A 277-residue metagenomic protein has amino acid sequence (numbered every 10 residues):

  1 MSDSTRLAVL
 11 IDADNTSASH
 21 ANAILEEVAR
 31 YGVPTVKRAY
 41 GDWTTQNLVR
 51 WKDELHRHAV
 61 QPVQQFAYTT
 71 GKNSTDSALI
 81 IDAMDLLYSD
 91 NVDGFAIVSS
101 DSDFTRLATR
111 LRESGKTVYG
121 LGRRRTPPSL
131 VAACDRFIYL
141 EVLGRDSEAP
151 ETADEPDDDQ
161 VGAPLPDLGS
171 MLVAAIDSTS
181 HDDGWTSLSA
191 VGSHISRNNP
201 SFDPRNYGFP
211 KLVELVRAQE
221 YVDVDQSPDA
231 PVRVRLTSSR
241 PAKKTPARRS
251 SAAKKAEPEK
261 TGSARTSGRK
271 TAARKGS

Functional and structural regions predicted by a protein language model:
M1-Y88, T117: Domain-level signal for Mg2+-assisted phosphodiester chemistry and nucleotide/NA-binding surfaces in nucleic-acid
A13, A18, K37, T105-T109 (+2 more regions): P-loop/Walker A NTP-binding module and the surrounding RecA-like catalytic core of P-loop NTPases
D82-S99, D103-T117: Exposed acidic/Ser/Thr-rich ligand/metal-binding surfaces
L121-V161: Long, low-complexity, charged/polar intrinsically disordered regions in eukaryotic proteins
G144-V161, P166, L236-S277: Intrinsically disordered, polybasic Lys/Arg-rich low-complexity tracts
A163-A190, R217: Positively charged, polyanion-binding regions of nucleic-acid-associated proteins
S187-D229: Charge-enriched amphipathic alpha-helical scaffolds
A230-L236: Minor-groove-contacting beta-hairpin "wing" of winged helix-turn-helix DNA-binding domains
